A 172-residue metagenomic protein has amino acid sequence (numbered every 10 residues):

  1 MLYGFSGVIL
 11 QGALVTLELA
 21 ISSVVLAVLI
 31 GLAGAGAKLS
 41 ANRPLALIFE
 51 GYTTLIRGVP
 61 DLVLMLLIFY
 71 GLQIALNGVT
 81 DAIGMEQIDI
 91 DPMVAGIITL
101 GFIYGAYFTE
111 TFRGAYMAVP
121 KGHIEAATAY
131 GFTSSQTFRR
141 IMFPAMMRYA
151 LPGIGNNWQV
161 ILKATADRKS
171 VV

Functional and structural regions predicted by a protein language model:
M1-V172: Transmembrane alpha-helices and adjacent helix-loop boundaries
